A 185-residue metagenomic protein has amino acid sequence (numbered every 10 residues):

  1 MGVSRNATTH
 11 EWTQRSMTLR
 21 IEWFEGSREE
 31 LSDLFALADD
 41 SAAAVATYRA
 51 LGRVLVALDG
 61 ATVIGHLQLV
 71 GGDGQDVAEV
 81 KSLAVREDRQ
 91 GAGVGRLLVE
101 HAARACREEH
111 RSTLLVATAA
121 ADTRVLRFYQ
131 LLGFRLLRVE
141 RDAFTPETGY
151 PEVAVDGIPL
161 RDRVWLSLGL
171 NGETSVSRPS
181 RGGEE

Functional and structural regions predicted by a protein language model:
G2-G26, V164, L170-R181, E185: Conserved N-terminal entry element of GNAT/NAT acetyltransferase domains
L19-D88, R96-E100, E140, G169: Acetyl-CoA-dependent GNAT
A42-A44, Y150-G157: Short, P/G- and charge-enriched loop/turn segments at secondary-structure junctions
R86-D88, A92, A120-A121: Active-site acidic-Proline motif in GNAT/NAT acetyltransferases
Q90, V99-R107, Q130: A conserved short alpha-helix in the GNAT/GCN5 acetyltransferase fold that borders and helps form the acetyl-CoA
C106-T118: Conserved GNAT acetyl-CoA-binding A-motif
V116-L126, L137, R141-E147: Conserved beta-strand-loop-alpha-helix junction that forms the acyl-donor binding cleft
F128-Y129, F134: Conserved active-site tyrosine of GNAT-family acetyltransferases
